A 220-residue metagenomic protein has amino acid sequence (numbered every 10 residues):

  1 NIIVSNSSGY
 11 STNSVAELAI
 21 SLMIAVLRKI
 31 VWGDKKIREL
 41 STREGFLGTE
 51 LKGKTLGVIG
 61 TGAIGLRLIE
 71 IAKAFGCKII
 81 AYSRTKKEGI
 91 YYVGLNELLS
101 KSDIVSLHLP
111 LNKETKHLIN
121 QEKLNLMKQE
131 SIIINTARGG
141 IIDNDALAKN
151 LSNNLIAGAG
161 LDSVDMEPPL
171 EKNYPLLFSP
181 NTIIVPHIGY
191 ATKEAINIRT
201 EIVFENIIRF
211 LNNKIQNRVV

Functional and structural regions predicted by a protein language model:
N1-I3, G89-N96, S179-T182: Active-site regions of enzymes building and remodeling cell-envelope glycoconjugates
I2-T55, E70, Y82: Phosphate-binding beta-alpha-beta segment of Rossmann-like dinucleotide-binding domains, i.e., the NAD(P)
V4-S5, E130, T136-V220: Rossmann-like dinucleotide-binding domain for NAD(H)/NADP(H)
Y10-L18, L22, A63, A191-N206: Mid-domain beta-loop-alpha active-site segment that forms a flexible, acidic cofactor/metal-binding surface
A19, L56-G60, I79, V105 (+5 more regions): Generic structural signal for small/hydrophobic residues in well-ordered secondary structure, especially within
M23, L68, S102, L151 (+2 more regions): Hydrophobic "lid"/C-terminal helical patch of Rossmann-like NAD(P)-dependent dehydrogenase/epimerase domains
K29, G45-Q129: Rossmann-like dinucleotide/phosphate-binding beta-alpha-beta segment
K36-E44, T85-Y92, K113-L118, R138-I141 (+2 more regions): Short gly/ser/thr-rich secondary-structure transition/capping motifs
